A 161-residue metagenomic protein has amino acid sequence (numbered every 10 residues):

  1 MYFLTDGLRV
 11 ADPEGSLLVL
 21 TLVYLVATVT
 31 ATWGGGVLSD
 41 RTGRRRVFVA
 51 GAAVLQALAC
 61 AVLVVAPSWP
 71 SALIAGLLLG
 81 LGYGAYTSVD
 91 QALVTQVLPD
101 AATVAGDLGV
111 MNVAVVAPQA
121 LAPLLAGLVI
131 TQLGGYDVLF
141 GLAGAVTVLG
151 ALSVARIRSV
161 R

Functional and structural regions predicted by a protein language model:
M1-G15: Short amphipathic helix-loop junctions that connect adjacent transmembrane helices in Major Facilitator Superfamily/SLC
T30-R44, I130: Helix-to-loop junctions at the C-terminal end of transmembrane segments in multipass secondary transporters
V47-V62: Structural signature of the two symmetry-related core transmembrane helices
V64-A75: Helix-loop junctions at membrane interfaces in 12-TM secondary transporters
Y86-P99: Intracellular juxtamembrane helix-capping segments at the cytosolic ends of symmetry-related transmembrane helices
A102-Q132: A late C-terminal transmembrane helix in Major Facilitator Superfamily
G127-T147: A membrane-interface helix-boundary motif in multi-pass transporters
G141-R161: Multi-pass alpha-helical transporter architecture, strongest for 12-TM Major Facilitator/SLC carriers used
